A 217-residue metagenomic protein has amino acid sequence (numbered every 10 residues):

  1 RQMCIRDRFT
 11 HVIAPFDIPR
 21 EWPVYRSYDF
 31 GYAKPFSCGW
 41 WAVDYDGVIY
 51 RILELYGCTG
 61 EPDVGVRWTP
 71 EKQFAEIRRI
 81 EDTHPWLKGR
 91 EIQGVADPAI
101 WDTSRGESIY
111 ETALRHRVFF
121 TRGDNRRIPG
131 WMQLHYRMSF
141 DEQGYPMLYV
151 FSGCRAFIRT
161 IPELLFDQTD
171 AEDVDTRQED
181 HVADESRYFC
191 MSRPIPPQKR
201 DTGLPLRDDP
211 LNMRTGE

Functional and structural regions predicted by a protein language model:
Q2, R6-F30: ATPase catalytic-site recognition across NTP-hydrolyzing enzymes
R8, W40, V48-I49: Viral RNA-dependent RNA polymerase
V24, F36, I92, A183: Residue-level detector of short, conserved catalytic/binding motifs and their immediate flanks
D29, D97, D184: Acidic active-site catalytic centers that drive phospho-/nucleotidyl reactions and related ester hydrolyses
Y32-K34: Beta-propeller domains
F36-W41, R187: Short beta-strand scaffold segments in enzyme catalytic cores
Y45-D175, P194-R200, L204-E217: Mg2+-dependent endonuclease catalytic cores in nucleic-acid-processing enzymes, primarily RNase H-like
T176-Q198: Acidic, Mg2+-coordinating catalytic module of metal-dependent nucleases/exonucleases that use a two-metal-ion mechanism
